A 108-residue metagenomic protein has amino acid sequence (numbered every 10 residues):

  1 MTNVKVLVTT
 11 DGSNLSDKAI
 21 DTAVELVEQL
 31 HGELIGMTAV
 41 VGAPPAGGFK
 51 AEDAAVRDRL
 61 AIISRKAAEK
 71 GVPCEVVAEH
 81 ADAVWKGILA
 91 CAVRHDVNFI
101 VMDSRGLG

Functional and structural regions predicted by a protein language model:
M1, L15, E69-I100: Structural beta-alpha unit
M1-D53, K66, K70-V72: Small/aliphatic-rich secondary-structure junction motif
T22, E52-I63, W85-L89: Short, solvent-exposed amphipathic alpha-helices that sit in or adjacent to ligand/effector-binding or catalytic
E28, D58-R59, R65, H95-V97 (+1 more regions): Aromatic/pi-system hotspot detector in well-structured domains
M102-G108: Glycine-rich, Arg-bearing micro-motifs that act as flexible, cationic patches
